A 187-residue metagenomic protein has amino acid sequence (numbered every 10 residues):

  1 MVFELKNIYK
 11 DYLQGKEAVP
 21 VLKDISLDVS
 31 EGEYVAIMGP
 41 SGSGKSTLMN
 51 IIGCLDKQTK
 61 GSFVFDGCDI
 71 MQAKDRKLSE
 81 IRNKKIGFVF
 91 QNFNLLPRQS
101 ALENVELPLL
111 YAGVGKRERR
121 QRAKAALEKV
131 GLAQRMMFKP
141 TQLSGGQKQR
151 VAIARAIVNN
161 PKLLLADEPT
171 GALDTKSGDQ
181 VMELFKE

Functional and structural regions predicted by a protein language model:
V2-E187: ABC family nucleotide-binding domain
